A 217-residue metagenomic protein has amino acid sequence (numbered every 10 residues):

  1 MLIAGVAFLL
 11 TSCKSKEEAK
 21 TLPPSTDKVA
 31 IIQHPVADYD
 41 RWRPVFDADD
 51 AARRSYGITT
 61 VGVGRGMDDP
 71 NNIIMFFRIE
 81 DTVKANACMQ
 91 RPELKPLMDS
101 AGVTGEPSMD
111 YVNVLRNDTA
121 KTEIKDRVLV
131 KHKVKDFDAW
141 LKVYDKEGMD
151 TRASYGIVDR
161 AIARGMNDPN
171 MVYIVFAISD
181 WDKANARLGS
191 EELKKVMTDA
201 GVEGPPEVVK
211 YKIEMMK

Functional and structural regions predicted by a protein language model:
M1-T11: Sec-dependent bacterial lipoprotein signal peptides
L10-K217: Short S/T/G/P-rich N-terminal loop/turn motif that feeds into the first structured element of a domain
